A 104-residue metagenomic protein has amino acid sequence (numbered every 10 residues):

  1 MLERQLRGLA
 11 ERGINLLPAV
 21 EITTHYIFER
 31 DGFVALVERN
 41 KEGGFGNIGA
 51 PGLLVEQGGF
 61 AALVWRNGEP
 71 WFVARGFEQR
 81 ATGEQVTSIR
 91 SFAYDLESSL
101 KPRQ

Functional and structural regions predicted by a protein language model:
M1-D31: Negatively charged, low-complexity tracts enriched in Asp/Glu with abundant Ser/Thr
L6, A10-G13, G58, L100 (+1 more regions): Generic low-complexity, intrinsically disordered sequence content enriched in small uncharged/hydrophobic residues
L9, V37, K41, I89-L96: Generic hydrophobic, helix-prone segments enriched in Leu/Val/Ile
G13, G32, G43, D95-E97 (+1 more regions): Glycine-centered secondary-structure boundary/capping sites
H25-I27, G32, G44, G59 (+1 more regions): Intrinsic disorder/low-structure terminal segments
A35-R80: Intrinsically disordered, low-complexity regulatory segments enriched in Ser/Thr/Pro and charged residues
A62-Q104: A conserved amphipathic terminal alpha-helix motif
